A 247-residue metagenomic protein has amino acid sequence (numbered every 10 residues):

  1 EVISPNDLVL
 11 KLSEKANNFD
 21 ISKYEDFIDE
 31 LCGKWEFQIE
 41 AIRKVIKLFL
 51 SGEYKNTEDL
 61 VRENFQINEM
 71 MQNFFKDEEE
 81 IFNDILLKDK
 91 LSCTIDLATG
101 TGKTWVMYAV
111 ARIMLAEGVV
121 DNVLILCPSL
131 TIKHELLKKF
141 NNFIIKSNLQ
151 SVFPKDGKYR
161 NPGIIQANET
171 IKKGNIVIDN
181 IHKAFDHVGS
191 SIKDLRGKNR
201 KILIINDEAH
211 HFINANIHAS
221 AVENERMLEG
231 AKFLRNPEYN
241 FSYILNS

Functional and structural regions predicted by a protein language model:
E1-K23, G33, M114-L115, V120 (+2 more regions): Accessory nucleic-acid engagement/destabilization modules that flank
L12-D96: Conserved pre-motif I regulatory segment
E63-E80, S151-K155, R160, A219-L245: Surface-exposed intrinsically disordered loops and tails
G100: Walker A (P-loop) phosphate-binding loop of P-loop NTPases
K103-I113: Motif I (Walker A/P-loop) of helicase-class P-loop NTPases
A111-A116, D121, L130, H134-K138 (+2 more regions): Signature of the SF2 helicase/ATPase Hel1-core->accessory helical subdomain module
T131-I165: Conserved helix-turn-beta segment of the N-terminal RecA-like "Helicase ATP-binding" lobe in SF1/SF2 helicases
N161-V177: Conserved motor-coupling elements within RecA-like helicase/translocase cores
